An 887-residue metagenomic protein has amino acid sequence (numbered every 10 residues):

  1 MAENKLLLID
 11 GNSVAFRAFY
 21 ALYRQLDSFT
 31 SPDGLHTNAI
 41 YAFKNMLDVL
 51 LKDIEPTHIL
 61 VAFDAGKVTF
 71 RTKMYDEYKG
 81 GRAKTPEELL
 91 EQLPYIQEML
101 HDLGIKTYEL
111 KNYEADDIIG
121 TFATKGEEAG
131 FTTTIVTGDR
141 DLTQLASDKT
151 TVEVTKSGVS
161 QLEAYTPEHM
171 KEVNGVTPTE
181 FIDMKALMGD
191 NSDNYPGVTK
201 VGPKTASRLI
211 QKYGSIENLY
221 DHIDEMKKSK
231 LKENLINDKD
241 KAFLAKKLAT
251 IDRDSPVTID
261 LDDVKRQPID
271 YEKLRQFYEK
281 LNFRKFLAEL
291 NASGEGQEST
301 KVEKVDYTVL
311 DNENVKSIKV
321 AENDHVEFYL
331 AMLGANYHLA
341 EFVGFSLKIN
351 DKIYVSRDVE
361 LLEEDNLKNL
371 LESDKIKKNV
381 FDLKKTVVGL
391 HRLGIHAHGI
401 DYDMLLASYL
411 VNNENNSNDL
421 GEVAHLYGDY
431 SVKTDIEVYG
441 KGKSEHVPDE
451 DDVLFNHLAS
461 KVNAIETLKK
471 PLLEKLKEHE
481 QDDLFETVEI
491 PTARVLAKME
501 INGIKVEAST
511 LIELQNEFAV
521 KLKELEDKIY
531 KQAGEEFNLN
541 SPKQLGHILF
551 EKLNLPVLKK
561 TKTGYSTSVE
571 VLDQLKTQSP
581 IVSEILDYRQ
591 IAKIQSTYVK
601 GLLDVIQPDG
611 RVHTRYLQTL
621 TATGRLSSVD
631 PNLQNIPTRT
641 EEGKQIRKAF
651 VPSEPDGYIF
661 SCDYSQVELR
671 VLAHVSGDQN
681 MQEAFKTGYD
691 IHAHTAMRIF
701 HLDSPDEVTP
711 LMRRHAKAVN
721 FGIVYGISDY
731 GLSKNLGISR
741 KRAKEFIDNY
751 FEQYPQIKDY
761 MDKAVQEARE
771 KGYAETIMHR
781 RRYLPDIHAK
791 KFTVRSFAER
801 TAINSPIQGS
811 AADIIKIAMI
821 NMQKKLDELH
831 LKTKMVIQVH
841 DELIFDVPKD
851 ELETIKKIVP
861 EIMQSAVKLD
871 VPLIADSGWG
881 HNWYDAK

Functional and structural regions predicted by a protein language model:
A2-V136, R140-A164, K241-L244, T250-T258: Noncatalytic, basic helical substrate-engagement surface that gates or grips nucleic-acid strands
E3, E55-L60, I105, E128 (+8 more regions): Non-catalytic nucleic-acid-binding/docking modules located in mid-to-C-terminal regions of nucleic-acid enzymes
L6-L7, R17-D53, H58-L60, D76-E77 (+6 more regions): Conserved RNase H-like, two-metal-ion catalytic cores of nucleic-acid enzymes
S160-Q161, P167-K185, A340-K477, V488 (+1 more regions): Active-site-proximal helix-loop-helix substrate-binding element of RNase H-like nuclease domains
D238-R357, Y439, K443-L454, L458-E641 (+8 more regions): Conserved "right-hand" nucleotidyltransferase catalytic core of DNA-directed polymerases
S346-D351, E414-S417, G421-K441, H457-A459 (+2 more regions): Function-dense linear segments that define catalytic or interfacial modules in macromolecule-processing proteins
V447, I501, H613, T619-T621 (+4 more regions): Conserved catalytic core of nucleic-acid polymerases
K523-D527, K531-S583, E752-R800, N804 (+1 more regions): C-terminal polymerase-core module
